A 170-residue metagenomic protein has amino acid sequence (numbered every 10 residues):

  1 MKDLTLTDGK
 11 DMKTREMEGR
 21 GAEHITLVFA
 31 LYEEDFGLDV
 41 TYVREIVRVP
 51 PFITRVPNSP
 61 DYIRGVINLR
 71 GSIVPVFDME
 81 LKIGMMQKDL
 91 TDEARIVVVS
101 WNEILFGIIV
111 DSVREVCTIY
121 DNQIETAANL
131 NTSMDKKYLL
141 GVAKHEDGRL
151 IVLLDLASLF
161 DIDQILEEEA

Functional and structural regions predicted by a protein language model:
M1-A170: An acidic, low-aromatic, low-complexity terminal/linker signal
